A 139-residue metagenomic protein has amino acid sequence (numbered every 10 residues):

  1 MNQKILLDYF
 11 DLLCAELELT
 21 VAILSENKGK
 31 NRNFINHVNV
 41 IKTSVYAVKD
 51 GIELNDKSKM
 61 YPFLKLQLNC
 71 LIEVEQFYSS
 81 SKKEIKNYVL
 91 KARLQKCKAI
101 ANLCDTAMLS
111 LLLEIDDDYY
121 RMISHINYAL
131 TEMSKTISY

Functional and structural regions predicted by a protein language model:
N2-I5, A15-Y139: Long, low-complexity or tandemly repetitive, helically biased scaffold regions used for multimeric assembly/adhesion
